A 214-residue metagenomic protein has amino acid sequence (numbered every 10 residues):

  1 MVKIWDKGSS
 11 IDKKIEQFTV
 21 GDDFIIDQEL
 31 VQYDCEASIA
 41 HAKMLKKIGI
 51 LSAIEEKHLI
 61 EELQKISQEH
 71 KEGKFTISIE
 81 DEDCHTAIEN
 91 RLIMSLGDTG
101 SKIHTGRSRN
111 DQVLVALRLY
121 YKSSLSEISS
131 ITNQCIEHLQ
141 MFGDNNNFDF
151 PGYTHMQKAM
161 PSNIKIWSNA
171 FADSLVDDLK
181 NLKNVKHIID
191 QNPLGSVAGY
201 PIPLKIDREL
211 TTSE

Functional and structural regions predicted by a protein language model:
M1-P201, K205-S213: A helix-coil-helix interface module used to build multimeric assemblies and to scaffold catalytic/cofactor sites
